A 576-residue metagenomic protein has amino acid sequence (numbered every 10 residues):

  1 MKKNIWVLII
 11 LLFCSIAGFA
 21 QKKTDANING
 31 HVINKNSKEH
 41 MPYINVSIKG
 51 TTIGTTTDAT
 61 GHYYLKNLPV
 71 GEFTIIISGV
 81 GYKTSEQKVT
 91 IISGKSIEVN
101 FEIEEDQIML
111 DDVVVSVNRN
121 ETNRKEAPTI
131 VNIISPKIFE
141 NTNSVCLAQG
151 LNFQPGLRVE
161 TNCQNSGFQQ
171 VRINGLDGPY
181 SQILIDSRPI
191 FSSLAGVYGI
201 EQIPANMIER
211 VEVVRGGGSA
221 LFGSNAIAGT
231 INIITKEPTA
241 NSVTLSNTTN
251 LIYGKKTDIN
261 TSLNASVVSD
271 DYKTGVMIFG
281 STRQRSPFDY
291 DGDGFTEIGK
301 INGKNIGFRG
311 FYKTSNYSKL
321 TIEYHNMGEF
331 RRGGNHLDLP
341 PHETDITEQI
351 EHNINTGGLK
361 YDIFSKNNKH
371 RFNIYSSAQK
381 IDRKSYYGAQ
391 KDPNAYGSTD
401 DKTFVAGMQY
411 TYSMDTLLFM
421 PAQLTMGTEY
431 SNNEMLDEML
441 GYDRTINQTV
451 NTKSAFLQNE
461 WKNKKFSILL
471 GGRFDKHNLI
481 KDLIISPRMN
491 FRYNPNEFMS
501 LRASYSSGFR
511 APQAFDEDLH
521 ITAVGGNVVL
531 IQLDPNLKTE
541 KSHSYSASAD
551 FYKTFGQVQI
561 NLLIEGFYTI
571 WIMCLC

Functional and structural regions predicted by a protein language model:
H31-S37, I44-K49, S78-Y82, I92 (+2 more regions): Short, acidic, small-residue-rich periplasmic hinge/interaction motif at the N-terminus of Gram-negative outer-membrane
T51-H62: Short, acidic Ser/Thr/Gly-rich low-complexity loop/linker segments typical of extracellular and cell-surface proteins
Y64-N67, Q170-R172, R188-R215, K236: Short acidic/polar hinge/loop motifs at secondary-structure boundaries that mediate gating or recognition
A148-P189, E209: Extracytoplasmic beta-strand/coil segments of soluble accessory domains associated with Gram-negative outer-membrane
S192-L194, M207-E209, A220-N232, K236-G292 (+2 more regions): Outer-membrane beta-barrel translocator/receptor signature
D271-Y290, G303, Y375-Y386, Q423-S431 (+2 more regions): Surface-exposed extracellular loop regions of Gram-negative outer-membrane beta-barrel proteins
R285-N305, F311-F372, A378-K402: Flexible loop and strand-edge segments within Gram-negative outer membrane beta-barrel domains
L339-S365, N494, F498-S500, S504-I570: Outer-membrane beta-barrel signature, preferentially recognizing the C-terminal barrel domain of Gram-negative
